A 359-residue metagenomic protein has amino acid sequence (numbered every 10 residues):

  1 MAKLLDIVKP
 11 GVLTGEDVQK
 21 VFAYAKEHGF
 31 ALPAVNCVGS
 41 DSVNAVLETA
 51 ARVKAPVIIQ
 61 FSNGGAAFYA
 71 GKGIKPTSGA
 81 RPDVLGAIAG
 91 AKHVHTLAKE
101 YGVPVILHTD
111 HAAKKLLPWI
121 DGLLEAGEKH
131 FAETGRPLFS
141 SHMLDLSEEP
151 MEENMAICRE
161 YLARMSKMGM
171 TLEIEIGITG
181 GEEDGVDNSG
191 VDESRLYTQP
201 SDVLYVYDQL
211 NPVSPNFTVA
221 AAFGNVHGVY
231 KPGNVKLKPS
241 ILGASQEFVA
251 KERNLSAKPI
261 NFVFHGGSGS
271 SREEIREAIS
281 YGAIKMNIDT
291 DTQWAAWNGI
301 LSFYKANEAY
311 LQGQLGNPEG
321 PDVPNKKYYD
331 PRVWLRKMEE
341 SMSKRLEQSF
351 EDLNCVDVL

Functional and structural regions predicted by a protein language model:
M1-P33: N-terminal amphipathic alpha-helix/helix-capping segment at the start of soluble metabolic enzymes
L13-Y24, S40-A80, V84-G102, A113-K258 (+2 more regions): Alpha/beta enzyme core
L32, M168-E175, P212-T218, N254-I260 (+4 more regions): Flexible, glycine/charged-enriched surface loops at secondary-structure junctions
A34-N36, P56-Q60, I106-H108: Short, conserved beta-strand segments within well-ordered enzyme catalytic domains that often line or immediately flank
N36, A80, E193-L196, V235 (+4 more regions): Hydrophobic alpha-helical scaffolding
C37, L107-A113, I260-S270: Glycine-rich beta-to-alpha transition loops that act as phosphate-gripper elements at the mouths of alpha/beta enzyme
A98-K99, K231, I241, S245-Q246 (+1 more regions): Catalytic-face loop-and-helix region of soluble metabolic enzyme cores
K305-L359: Extended, intrinsically disordered, low-complexity segments
